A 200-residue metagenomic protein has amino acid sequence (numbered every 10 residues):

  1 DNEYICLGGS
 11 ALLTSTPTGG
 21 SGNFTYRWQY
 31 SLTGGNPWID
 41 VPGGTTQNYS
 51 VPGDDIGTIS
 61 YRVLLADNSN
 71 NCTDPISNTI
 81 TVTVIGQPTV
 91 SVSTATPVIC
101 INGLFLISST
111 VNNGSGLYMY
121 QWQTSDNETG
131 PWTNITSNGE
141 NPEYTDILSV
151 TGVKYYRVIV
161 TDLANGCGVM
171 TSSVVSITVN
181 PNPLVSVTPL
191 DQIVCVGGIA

Functional and structural regions predicted by a protein language model:
D1, G86-A95, P181-P189: Proline-enriched interdomain boundary motifs that mark the N-terminal boundary and often initiate the first structured
E3-G9, P97-G103, Q192-G198: Short, solvent-exposed loop/linker segments at the N-terminal edge of repeated beta-sheet extracellular domains
G9, T18-G22, D55, N112-G116 (+2 more regions): Short glycine/proline-centered coil/turn motifs in the loop regions of extracellular beta-sandwich domains
P17-Y30, V111-D126: Solvent-exposed loop segments of extracellular immunoglobulin-like
Y30-G53, Q123-L148: Surface-exposed, flexible coil segments in extracellular/virion-facing regions
A66-T73, T161-G168: Short, solvent-exposed loop/turn segments at the edges of extracellular beta-sandwich modules
I80-G86, V175-P181: Interdomain boundary/hinge segments at the C-termini of tandem beta-sandwich modules
